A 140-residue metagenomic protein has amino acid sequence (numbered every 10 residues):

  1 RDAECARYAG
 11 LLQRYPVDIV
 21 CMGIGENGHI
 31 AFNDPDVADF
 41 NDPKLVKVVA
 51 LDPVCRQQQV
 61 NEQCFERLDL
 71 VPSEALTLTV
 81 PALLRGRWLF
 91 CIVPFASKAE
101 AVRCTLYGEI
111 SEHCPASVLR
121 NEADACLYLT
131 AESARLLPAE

Functional and structural regions predicted by a protein language model:
R1-E140: Conserved phosphate- and dinucleotide-binding cores of soluble alpha/beta proteins, encompassing both enzyme active
